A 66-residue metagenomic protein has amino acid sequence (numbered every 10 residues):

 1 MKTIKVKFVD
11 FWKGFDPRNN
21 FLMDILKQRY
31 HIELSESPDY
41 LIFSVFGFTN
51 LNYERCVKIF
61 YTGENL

Functional and structural regions predicted by a protein language model:
M1-E54: N-terminal pre-catalytic "stem/leader" segment of glycosyltransferase-like enzymes
L41, C56-N65: Active-site proximal beta-strand in glycosyltransferases
F48, N65-L66: A short acidic, glycine/proline-enriched capping/turn motif at secondary-structure boundaries, especially helix N-cap
